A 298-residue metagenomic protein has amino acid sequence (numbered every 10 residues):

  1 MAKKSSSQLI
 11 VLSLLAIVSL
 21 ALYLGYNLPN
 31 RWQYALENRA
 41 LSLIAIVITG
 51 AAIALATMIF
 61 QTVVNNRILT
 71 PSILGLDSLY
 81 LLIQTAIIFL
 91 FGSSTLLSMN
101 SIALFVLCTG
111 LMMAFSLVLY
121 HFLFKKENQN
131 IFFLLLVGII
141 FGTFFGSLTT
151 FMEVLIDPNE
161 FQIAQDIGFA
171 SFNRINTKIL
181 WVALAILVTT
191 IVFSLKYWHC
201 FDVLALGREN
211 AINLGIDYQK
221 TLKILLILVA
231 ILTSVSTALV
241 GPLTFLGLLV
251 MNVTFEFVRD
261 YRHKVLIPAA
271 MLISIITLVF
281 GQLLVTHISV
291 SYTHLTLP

Functional and structural regions predicted by a protein language model:
M1-L297: Alpha-helical transmembrane segments in inner-membrane proteins
